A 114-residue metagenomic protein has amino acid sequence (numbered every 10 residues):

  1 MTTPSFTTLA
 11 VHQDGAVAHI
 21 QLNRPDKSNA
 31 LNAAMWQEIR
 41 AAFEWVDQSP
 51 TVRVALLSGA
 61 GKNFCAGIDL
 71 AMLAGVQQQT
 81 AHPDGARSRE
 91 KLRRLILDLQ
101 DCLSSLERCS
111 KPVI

Functional and structural regions predicted by a protein language model:
M1-A60, A86, E90, L97 (+1 more regions): Conserved CoA-thioester-binding segment of acyl-CoA-metabolizing enzymes
A33, D69-L70: Short amphipathic alpha-helical segments
R40, E44, L70-I114: An acidic, glycine-rich surface segment that forms the CoA-thioester-binding/catalytic face of crotonase-fold enzymes
G61-A66: Short, active-site-adjacent cap segments at secondary-structure transitions
